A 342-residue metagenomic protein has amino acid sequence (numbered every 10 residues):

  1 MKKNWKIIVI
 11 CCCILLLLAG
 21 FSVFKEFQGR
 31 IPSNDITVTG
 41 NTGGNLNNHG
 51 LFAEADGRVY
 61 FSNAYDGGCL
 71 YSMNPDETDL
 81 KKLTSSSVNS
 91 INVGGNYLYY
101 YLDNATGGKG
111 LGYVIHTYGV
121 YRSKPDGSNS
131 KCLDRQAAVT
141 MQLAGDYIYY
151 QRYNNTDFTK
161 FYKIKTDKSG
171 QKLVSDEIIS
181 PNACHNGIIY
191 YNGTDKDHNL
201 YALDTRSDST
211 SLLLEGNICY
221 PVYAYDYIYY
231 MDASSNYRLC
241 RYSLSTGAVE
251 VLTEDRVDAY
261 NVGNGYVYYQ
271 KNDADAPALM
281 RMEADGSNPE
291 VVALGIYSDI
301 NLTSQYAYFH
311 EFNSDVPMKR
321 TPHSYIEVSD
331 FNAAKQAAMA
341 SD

Functional and structural regions predicted by a protein language model:
M1-L17: N-terminal Sec-pathway targeting helices
E26-K82: N-terminal, intrinsically disordered, polar/charged segments of Gram-positive cell-envelope systems that serve as
N45-E54, S85-G95, R135-G145, D176-G187 (+3 more regions): Repeated scaffold domains used in trafficking and secretory/extracellular systems, primarily beta-propellers
Y60-S62, Y99-L102, Y149-Q151, Y190-N192 (+3 more regions): Residue position within the beta-strands of beta-propeller blades
S62-G67, T106-Y118, Y153-T159, G193-H198 (+3 more regions): Short, solvent-exposed loop/turn segments at conserved positions within beta-propeller repeat blades
L70-S72, Y118-R122, I148, T159-K163 (+7 more regions): Hydrophobic beta-strand positions in blades of beta-propellers and related beta-sheet-rich domains
N74-T78, K124-S128, I164-S169, L203-D208 (+2 more regions): Short loop/turn segments that connect beta-strands within beta-propeller blades
L294-D342: Blade-level signature of beta-propeller repeat domains, shared across WD40, Kelch, NHL, RCC1 and BNR/Asp-box propellers
